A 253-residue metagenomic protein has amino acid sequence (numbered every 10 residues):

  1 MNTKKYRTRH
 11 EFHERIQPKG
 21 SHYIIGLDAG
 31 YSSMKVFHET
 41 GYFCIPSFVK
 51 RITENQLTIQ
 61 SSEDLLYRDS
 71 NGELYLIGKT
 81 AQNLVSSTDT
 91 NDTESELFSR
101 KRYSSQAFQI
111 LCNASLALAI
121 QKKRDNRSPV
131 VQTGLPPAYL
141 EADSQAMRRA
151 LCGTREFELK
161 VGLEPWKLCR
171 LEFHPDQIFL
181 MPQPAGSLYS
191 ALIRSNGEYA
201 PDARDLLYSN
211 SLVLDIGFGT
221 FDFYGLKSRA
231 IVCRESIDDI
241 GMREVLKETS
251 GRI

Functional and structural regions predicted by a protein language model:
M1-S211, A230-M242: Nucleotide/phosphate-binding catalytic cleft detector across ATP-hydrolyzing and phosphate-transferring enzymes
S33-M34, T220-D222: Glycine-rich phosphate-binding P-loop
K122, F218-F221: Short hydrophobic/aromatic-rich motifs at helix boundaries and adjacent loops
Y208-N210, I216, F223-K227: PRPP/pyrophosphate-binding module of the type I phosphoribosyltransferase fold
L226-R229, R252: Short hydrophobic alpha-helical module
M242-I253: Redox- and metal-dependent alpha/beta enzyme cores, enriched for Fe-S-associated oxidoreductases and cofactor-handling
